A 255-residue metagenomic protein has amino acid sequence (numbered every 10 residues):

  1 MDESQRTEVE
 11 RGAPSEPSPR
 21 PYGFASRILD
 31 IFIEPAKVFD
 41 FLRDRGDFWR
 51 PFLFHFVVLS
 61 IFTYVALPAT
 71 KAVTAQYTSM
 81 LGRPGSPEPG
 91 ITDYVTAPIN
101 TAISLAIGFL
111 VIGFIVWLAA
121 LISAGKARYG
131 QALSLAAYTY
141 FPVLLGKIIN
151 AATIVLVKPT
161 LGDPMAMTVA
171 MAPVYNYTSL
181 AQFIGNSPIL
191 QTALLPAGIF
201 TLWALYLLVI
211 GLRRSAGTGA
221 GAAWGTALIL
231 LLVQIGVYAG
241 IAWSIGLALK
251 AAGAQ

Functional and structural regions predicted by a protein language model:
D2-L67, A75: N-terminal juxtamembrane cytosolic/stromal segments of multi-pass membrane proteins
P21-Y22, T96-S104, L190-L195: Short alpha-helical transmembrane interface motifs in multi-pass membrane proteins
P51-H55, T101, L105, F109 (+2 more regions): Alpha-helical transmembrane segments of multi-pass membrane proteins, especially transporters and channels
F52-T63, I107-I115, T201-A204: Hydrophobic alpha-helical transmembrane segments of multi-pass integral membrane proteins
L67-R83, L161-M165, A252: Interfacial/capping segments of alpha-helical transmembrane domains
A72-V111: Membrane-embedded or membrane-proximal helical elements that form or frame transporter/channel pores
G113-A127: Hydrophobic transmembrane alpha-helix segments characteristic of membrane transport and insertion machinery
V116, L133-A251: Hydrophobic alpha-helical transmembrane segments and adjacent short intramembrane/lumenal linkers of inner/organellar
